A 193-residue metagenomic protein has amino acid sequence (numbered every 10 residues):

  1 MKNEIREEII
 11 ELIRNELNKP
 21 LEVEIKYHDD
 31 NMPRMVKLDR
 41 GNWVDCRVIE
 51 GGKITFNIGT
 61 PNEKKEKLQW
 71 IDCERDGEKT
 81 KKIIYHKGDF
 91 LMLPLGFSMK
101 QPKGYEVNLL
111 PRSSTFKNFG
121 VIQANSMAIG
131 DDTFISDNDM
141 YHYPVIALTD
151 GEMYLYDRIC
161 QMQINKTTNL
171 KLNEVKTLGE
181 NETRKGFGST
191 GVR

Functional and structural regions predicted by a protein language model:
M1-R193: DUTPase catalytic domain/fold
